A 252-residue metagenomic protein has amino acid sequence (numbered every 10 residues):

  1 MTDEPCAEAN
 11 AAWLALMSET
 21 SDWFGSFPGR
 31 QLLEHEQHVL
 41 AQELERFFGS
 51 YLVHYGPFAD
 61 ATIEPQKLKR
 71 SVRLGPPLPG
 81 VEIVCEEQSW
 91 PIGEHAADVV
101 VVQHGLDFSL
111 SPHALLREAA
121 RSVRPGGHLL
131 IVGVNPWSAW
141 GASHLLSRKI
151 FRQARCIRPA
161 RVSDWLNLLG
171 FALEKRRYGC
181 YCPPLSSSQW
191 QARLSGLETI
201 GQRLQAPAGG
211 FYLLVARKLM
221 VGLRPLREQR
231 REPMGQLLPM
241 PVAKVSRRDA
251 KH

Functional and structural regions predicted by a protein language model:
T2-E45: Class I SAM-dependent methyltransferase Rossmann-like catalytic core, especially the SAM/SAH-binding loop
Q42-G93: Class I SAM-dependent methyltransferase SAM/SAH-binding core
V100-V101: Hydrophobic beta-strand segment of the Class I
H113-H128: A short glycine-rich, Lys/Arg-flanked "PGG" loop and its adjoining helix->strand segment in the class I
H128-C156: Conserved class I S-adenosyl-L-methionine
Q153-R176: Short alpha-helix
E174-T199, P207-A208: Conserved catalytic loop of SAM-dependent methyltransferase domains
G196-H252: C-terminal lobe and adjacent flexible extensions of AdoMet/dcAdoMet transferase-like proteins
